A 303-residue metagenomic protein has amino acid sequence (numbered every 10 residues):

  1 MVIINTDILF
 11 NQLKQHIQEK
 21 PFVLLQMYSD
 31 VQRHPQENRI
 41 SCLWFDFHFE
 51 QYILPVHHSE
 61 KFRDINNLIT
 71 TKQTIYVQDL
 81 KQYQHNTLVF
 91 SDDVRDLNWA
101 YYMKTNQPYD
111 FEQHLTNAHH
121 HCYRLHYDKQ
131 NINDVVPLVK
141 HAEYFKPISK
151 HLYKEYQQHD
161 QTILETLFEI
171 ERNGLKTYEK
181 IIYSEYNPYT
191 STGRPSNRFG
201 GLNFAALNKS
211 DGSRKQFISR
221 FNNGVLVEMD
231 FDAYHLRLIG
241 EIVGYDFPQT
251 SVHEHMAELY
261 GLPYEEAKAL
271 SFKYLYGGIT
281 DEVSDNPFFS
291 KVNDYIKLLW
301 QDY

Functional and structural regions predicted by a protein language model:
M1-L115, G240: Conserved RNase H-like, two-metal-ion catalytic cores of nucleic-acid enzymes
I3, K20, K146, A206-L207: A short linear-motif detector with a strong N-terminal bias
D7, S59-F62, I132-V139, E179: Generic detection of long, well-ordered alpha-helical segments
S29-S41, F45-Q51, S59, E179-L262: Acidic, glycine-rich two-metal-ion catalytic cores of nucleic acid-processing enzymes
Q84-T87, D92-Y153, I163-N173, N208-Y303: Helical catalytic core of nucleic-acid polymerases
